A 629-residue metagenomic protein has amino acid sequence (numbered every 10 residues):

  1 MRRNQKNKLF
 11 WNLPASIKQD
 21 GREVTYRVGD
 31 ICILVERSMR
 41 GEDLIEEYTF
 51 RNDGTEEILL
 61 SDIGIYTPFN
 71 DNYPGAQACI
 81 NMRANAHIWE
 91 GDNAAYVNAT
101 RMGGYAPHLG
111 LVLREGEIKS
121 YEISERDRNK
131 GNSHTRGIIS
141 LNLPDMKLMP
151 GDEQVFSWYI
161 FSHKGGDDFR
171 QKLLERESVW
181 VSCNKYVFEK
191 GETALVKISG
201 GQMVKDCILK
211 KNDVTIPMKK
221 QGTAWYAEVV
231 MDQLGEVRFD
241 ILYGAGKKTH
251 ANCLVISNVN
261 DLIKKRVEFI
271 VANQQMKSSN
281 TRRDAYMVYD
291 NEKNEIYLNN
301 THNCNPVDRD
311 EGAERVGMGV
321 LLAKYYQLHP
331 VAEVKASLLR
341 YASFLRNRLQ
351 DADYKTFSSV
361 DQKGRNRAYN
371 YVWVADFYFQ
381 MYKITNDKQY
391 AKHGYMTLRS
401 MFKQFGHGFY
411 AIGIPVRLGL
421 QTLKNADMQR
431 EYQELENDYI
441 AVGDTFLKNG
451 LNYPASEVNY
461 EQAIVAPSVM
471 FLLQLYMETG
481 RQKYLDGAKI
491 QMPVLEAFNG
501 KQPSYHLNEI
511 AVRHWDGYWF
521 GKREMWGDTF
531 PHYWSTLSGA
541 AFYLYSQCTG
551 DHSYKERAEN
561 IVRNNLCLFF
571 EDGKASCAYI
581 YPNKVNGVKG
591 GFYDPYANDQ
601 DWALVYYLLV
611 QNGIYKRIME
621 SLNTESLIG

Functional and structural regions predicted by a protein language model:
R3-I123: Polysaccharide-binding surfaces and accessory modules of carbohydrate-active proteins
T25-G29, S38-R40, I63-P68, R101-V187: Beta-strand-rich recognition/accessory modules
V35-R37, L143-L148, I216-P217, Y226-V229: Beta-strand-rich interaction surfaces with strong enrichment in secreted/lumenal proteins
G54-G64, D168-R170, K205-L209: Short, hydrophobic/aromatic beta-strand segments
P74-Q77, R170-E192, T249-D290: Low-complexity, Pro/Ser/Thr- and charge-rich linker/hinge segments at domain boundaries
D167-A194, A441, T445, F471-G629: Terminal, non-catalytic domain-edge segments
Q202-K264: Extended acidic/polar, glycine-enriched regions that form or flank non-catalytic beta-rich accessory modules
V259-T536, I561: Catalytic cores of extracellular degradative/oxidative enzymes
